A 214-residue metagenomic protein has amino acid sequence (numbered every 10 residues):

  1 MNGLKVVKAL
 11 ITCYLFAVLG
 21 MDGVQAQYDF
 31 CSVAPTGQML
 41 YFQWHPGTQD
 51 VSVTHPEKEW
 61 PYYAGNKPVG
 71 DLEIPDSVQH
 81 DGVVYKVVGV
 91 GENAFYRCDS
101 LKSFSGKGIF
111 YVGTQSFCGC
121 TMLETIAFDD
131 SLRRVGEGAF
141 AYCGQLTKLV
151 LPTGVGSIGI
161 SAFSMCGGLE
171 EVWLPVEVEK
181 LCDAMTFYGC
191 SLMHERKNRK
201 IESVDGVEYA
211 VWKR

Functional and structural regions predicted by a protein language model:
M1-I11: Bacterial N-terminal signal peptides that target proteins for export
L4-V6, G20-G23: Charged, compositionally biased non-catalytic regions
L10-G20: Bacterial N-terminal signal peptides
S32-Y62: GGW-centered surface loops in extracellular recognition modules
T48-D50, Y62-G89, C98-Y111, T121-R134 (+4 more regions): Structural signature of tandem-repeat unit edges
E92-N93, T114-S116, G136-A139, G159-A162 (+1 more regions): Consensus positions within tandem repeat domains that build extended binding/scaffold surfaces
